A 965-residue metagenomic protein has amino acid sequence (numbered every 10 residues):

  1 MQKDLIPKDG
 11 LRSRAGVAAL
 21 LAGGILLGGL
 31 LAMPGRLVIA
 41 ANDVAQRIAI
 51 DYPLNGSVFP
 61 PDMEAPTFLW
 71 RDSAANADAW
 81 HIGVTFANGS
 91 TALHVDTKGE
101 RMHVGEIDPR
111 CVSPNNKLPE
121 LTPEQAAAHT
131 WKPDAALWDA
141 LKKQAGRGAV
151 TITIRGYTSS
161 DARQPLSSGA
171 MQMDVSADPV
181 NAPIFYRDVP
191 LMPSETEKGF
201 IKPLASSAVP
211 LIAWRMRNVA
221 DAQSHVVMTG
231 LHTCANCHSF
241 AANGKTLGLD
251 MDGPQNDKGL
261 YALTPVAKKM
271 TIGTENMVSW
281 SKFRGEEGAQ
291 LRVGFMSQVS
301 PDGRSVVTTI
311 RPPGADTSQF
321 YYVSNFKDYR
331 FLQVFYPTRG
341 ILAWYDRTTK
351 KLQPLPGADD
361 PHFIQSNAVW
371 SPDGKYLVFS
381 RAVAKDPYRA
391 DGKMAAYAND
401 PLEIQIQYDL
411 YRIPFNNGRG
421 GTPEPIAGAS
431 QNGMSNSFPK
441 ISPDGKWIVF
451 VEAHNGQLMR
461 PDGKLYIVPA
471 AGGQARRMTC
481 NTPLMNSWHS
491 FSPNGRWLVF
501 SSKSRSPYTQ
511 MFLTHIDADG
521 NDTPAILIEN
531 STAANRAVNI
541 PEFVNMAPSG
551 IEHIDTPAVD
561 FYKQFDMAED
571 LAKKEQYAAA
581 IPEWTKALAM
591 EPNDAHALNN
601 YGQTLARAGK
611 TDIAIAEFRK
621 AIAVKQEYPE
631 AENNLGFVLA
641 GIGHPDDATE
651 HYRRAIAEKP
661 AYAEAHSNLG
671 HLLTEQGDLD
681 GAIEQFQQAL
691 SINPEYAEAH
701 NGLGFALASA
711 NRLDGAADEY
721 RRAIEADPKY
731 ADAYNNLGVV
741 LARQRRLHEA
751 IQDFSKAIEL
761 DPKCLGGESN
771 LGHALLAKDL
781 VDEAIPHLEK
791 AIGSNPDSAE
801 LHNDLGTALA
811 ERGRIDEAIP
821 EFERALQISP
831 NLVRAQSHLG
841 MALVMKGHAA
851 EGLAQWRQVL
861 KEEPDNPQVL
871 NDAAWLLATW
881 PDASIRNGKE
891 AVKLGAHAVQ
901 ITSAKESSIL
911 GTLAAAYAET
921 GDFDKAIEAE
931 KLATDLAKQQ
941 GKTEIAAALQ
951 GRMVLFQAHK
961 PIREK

Functional and structural regions predicted by a protein language model:
A18-A32: Bacterial N-terminal signal peptides
L37-A578, P582-T585, A589-E591: Sequence signature of WD/YWTD-type beta-propeller architectures
R381, E452-N455, S502, A608 (+8 more regions): Glycine-centered coil turns and helix-coil junctions that link the paired helices within alpha-helical repeat units
V559-K574, D804, R812-D816, Q827 (+1 more regions): Alpha-helical protein-protein interaction modules
F565, E569, H596-A606, E630-G641 (+8 more regions): Conserved alpha-helical positions within TPR/SEL1-like repeat arrays
E575-K586, A606-K620, E630, A640-A657 (+14 more regions): Structural signature of tandem alpha-helical TPR/SEL1-like repeats, specifically the intra-repeat loop/turn
M590, V624, E658, I692 (+8 more regions): Structural marker of alpha-solenoid helical repeat scaffolds
N593, E627, A661, E695 (+7 more regions): Short coil loop/turn residues that delineate tetratricopeptide repeat
